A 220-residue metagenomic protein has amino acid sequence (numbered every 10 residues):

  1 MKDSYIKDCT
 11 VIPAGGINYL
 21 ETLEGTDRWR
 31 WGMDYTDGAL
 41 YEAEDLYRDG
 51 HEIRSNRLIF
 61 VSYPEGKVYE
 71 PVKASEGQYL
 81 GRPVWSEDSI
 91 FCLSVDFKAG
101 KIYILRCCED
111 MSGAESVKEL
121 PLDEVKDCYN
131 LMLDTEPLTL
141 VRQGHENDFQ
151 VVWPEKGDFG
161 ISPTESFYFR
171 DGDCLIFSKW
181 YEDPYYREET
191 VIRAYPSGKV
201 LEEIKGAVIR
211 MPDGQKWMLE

Functional and structural regions predicted by a protein language model:
M1-E21, Y41-A74, F97-K126, P137-F167 (+1 more regions): Surface-exposed loop/turn elements that mediate protein-protein interactions on large endomembrane-trafficking
L23-E24, V84, M132, Y168-F169: Conserved beta-strand position repeated across blades of beta-propeller domains
T26-W29, E87-D88, D134-L138, G172-C174 (+1 more regions): Short coil/turn segments that connect the beta-strands within blades of beta-propeller domains
D27-Y41, F91, T139-V141, I176: Structural core positions within WD40/WD-like beta-propeller blades
P64-F91: Blade-loop segments of beta-propeller domains
Y79-S86, C128, I209-D213: Short, surface-exposed linear segments at secondary-structure transitions and domain or protein termini
S94: Residue-level signal for inorganic ion chemistry
F169-W180: Short glycine-rich, basic-tinged beta-strand/loop micro-motifs
